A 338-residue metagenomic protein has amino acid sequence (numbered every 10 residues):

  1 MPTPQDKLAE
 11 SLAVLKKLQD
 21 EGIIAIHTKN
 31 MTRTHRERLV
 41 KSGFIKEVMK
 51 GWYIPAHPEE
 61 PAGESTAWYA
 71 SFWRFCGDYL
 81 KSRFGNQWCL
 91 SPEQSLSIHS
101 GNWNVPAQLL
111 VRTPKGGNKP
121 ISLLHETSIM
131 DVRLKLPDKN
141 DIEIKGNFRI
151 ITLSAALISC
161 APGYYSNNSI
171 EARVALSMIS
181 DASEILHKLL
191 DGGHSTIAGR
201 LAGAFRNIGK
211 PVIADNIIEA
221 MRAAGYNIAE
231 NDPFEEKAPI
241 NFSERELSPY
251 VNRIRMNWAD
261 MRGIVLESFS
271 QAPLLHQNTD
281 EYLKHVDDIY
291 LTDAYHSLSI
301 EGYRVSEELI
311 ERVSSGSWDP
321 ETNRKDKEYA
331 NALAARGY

Functional and structural regions predicted by a protein language model:
M1-Q5, P137-I264, L275-D280, R324-K327 (+1 more regions): Hydrophobic alpha-helical interaction segments
P2-Q87, E126: Short beta-edge/loop segments at beta->alpha junctions of small alpha/beta modules that act as binding/recognition
R36, V48-G51, L80-P120: Short helix-loop-helix/strand-helix junction enriched in hydrophobic and basic residues
K50, A107-V111, S169-V174, I217 (+2 more regions): Short coil/turn segments at secondary-structure boundaries
S100-A107, G163-I170, K210-P211, S297-E307: Short helix-capping/linker segments at secondary-structure and domain boundaries
W103, V111-K145: A contiguous catalytic/ligand-binding core that recognizes phosphate-bearing ligands
G225-E236, L283-K284, D288, S297-Y338: Active-site core of Fic-domain adenylyltransferases
